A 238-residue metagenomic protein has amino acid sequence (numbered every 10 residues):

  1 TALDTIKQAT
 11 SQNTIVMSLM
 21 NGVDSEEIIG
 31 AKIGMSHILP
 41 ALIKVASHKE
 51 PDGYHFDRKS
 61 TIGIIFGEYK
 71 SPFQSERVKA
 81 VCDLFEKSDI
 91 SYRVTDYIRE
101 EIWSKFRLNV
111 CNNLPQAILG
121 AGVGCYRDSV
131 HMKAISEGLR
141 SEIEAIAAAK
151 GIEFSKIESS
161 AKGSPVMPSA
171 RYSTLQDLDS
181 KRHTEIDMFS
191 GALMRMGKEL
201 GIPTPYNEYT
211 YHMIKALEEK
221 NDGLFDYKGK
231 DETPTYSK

Functional and structural regions predicted by a protein language model:
T1, D24, E76, A80 (+6 more regions): Conserved active-site and cofactor/substrate-binding residues in soluble primary-metabolism enzymes
T1-H55: Rossmann-like NAD(P)(H) cofactor-binding subdomain of soluble oxidoreductases
I6, M17, I29-G30, P115 (+3 more regions): Broad structural signal for hydrophobic residues in well-ordered alpha-helices, predominantly aliphatic
Q8-T10, K32-H37, E50-F154: Internal alpha-helical scaffold of NAD(P)-dependent oxidoreductase catalytic cores
M20, P51, T61, I65 (+2 more regions): Short glycine/serine/threonine-biased micro-segments
V45, Y97-E100, K162: Short, solvent-exposed loop/turn elements at beta->coil junctions and helix N-caps that rim active or binding pockets
E86, C125, K133-K238: NAD(P)-dependent Rossmann-like dehydrogenase/reductase catalytic/cofactor-binding core
